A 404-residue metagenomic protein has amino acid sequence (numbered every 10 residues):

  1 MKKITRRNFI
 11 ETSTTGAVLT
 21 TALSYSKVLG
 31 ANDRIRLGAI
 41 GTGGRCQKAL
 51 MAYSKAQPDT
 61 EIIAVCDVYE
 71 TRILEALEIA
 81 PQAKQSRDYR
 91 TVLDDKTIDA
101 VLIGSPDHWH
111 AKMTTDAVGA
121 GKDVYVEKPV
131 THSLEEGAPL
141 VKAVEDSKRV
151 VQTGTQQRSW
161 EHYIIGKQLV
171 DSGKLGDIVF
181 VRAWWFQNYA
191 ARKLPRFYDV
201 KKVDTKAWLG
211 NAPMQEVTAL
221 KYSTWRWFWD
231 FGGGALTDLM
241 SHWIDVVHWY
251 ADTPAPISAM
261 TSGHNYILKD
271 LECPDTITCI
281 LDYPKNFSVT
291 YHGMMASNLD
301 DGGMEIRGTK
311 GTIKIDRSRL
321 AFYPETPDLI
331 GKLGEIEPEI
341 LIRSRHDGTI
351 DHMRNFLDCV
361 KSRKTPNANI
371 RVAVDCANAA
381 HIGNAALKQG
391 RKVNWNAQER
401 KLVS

Functional and structural regions predicted by a protein language model:
M1-A17: N-terminal secretory signal peptides and thylakoid transit peptides that target proteins across membranes
T15-A80, Q157-W160, V247: N-terminal Rossmann-like dinucleotide-binding module
Q47, A111, S241: Residues forming the Rossmann-fold NAD(P)(H) cofactor-binding site
K84-D88: Conserved SAM-binding strand-loop segment of SAM-dependent methyltransferases
V101-L102: N-terminal Rossmann-like NAD(P) cofactor-binding module of classical short-chain dehydrogenase/reductase
P106, A111-S159, G173, G390: Beta-strand-loop-alpha-helix segment that lines the small-molecule cofactor/substrate pocket of alpha/beta enzymes
I164-I165, D177, R182-R226, F231-G232 (+5 more regions): Contiguous beta-strand/loop segments that form the cofactor/metal-binding neighborhood of enzyme cores
